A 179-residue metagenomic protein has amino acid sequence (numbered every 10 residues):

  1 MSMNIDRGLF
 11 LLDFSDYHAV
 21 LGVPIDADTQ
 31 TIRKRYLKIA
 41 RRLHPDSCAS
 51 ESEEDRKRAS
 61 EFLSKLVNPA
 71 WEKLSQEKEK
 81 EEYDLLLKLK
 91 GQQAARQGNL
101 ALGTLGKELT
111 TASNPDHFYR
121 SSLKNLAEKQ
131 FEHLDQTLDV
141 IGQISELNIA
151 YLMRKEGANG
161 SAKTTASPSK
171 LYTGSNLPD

Functional and structural regions predicted by a protein language model:
M1-D179: C-terminal accessory/regulatory regions appended to core domains
